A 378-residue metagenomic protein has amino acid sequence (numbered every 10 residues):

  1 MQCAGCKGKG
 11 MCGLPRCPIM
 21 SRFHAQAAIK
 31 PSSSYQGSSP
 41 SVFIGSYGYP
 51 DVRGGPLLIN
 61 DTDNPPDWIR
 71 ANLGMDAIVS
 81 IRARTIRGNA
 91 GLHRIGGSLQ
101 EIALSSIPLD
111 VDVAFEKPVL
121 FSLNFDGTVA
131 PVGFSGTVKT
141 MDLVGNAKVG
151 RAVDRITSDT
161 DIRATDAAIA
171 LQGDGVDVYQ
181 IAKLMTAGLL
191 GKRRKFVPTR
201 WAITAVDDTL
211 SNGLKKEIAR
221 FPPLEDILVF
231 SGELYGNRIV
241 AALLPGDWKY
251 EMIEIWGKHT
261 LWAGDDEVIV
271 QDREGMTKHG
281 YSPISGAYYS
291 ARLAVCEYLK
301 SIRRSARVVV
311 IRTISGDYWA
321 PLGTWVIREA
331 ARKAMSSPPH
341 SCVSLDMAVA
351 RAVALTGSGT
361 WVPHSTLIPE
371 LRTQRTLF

Functional and structural regions predicted by a protein language model:
M1-F378: Long, low-complexity intrinsically disordered regions enriched in acidic and polar residues with frequent FG dipeptides
